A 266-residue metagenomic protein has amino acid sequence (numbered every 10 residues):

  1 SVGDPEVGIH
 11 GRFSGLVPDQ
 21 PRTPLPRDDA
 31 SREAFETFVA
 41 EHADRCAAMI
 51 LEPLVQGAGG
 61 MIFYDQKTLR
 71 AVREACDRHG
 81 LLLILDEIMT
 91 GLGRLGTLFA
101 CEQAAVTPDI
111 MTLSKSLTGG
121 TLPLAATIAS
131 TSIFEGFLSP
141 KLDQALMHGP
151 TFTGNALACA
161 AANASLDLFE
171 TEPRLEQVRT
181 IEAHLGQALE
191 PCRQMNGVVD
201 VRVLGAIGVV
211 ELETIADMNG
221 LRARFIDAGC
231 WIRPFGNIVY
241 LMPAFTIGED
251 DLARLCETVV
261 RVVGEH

Functional and structural regions predicted by a protein language model:
S1-H266: Conserved N-terminal phosphate-binding loop of PLP-dependent enzymes in the Aspartate aminotransferase
